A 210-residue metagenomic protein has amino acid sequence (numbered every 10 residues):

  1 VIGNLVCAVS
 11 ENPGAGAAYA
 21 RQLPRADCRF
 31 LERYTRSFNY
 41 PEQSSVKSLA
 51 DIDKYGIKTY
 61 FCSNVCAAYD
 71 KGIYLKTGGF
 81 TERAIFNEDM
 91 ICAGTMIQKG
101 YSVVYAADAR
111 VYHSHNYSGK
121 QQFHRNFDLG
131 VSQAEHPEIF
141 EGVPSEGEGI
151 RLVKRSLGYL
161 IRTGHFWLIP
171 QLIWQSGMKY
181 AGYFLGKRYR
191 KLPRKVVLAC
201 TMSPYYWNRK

Functional and structural regions predicted by a protein language model:
V1-R33: Conserved donor NDP-sugar-binding/catalytic core segment of glycosyltransferases
A20-A26, S37-T59: Short, flexible, basic/aromatic active-site loop/helix in glycosyltransferases
R33-N39, Q121-H124: Short, hinge-like loop/turn segments at secondary-structure boundaries
S48-G72, A84-I85, I91, Q133 (+1 more regions): A recurrent flexible, glycine/aromatic-enriched loop bordering the glycosyltransferase active site that acts as
C66-Y69, I73-G78, R83-R110: A short, conserved alpha-helix in the catalytic core of glycosyltransferases
V103, A109-Y180: Active-site-adjacent helix/loop segment of glycosyltransferases that harbors family-specific signature motifs
E148, L152-R155, M178, G182-K210: Juxtamembrane C-terminal module of membrane proteins
